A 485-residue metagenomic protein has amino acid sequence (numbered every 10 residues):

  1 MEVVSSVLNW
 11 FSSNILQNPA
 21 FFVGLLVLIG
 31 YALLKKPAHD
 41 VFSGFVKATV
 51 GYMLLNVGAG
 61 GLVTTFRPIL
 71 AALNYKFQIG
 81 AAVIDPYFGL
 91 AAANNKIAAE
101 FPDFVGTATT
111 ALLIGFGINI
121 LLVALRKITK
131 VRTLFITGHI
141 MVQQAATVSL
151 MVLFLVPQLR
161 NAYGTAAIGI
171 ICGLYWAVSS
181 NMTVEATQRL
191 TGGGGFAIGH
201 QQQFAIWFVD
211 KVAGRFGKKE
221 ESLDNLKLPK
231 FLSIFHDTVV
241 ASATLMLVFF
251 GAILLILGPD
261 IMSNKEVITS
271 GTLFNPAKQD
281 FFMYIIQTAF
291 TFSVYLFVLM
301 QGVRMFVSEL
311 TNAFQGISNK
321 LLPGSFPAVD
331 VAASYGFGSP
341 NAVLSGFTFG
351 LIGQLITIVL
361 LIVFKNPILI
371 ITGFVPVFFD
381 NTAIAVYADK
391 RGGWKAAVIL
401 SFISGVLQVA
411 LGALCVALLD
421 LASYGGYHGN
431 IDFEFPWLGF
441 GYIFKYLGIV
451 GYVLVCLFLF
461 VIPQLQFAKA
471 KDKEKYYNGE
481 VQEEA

Functional and structural regions predicted by a protein language model:
M1-G58, G106-S334, L419-A485: Signature of multi-pass transmembrane helix bundles
A48-T109: Membrane helical hairpin/interfacial module
A59-R67, L411-D420: C-terminal TM-helix exit segments that contain a strictly Trp-centered aromatic cap at the helix terminus
G60, Y75-F77, E100-V105, F204-F208 (+2 more regions): Short, charged low-complexity intrinsically disordered segments located at boundaries of structured domains
T64, F297, Q301, I370 (+1 more regions): A short glycine-/small-residue-rich loop at the edge of a beta-strand within enzyme catalytic domains
F77-A91, T110-I118, T137-A145, A167-G169 (+5 more regions): Mid-membrane cores of alpha-helical transmembrane segments in multi-pass membrane proteins, especially transporters
I84-N94, F116, F235-E266, L351-A383: Hydrophobic alpha-helical transmembrane segments and immediately flanking/interface helices in integral membrane
A124-V131, V331-V409, A413, A417: Hydrophobic alpha-helical bundle architecture
